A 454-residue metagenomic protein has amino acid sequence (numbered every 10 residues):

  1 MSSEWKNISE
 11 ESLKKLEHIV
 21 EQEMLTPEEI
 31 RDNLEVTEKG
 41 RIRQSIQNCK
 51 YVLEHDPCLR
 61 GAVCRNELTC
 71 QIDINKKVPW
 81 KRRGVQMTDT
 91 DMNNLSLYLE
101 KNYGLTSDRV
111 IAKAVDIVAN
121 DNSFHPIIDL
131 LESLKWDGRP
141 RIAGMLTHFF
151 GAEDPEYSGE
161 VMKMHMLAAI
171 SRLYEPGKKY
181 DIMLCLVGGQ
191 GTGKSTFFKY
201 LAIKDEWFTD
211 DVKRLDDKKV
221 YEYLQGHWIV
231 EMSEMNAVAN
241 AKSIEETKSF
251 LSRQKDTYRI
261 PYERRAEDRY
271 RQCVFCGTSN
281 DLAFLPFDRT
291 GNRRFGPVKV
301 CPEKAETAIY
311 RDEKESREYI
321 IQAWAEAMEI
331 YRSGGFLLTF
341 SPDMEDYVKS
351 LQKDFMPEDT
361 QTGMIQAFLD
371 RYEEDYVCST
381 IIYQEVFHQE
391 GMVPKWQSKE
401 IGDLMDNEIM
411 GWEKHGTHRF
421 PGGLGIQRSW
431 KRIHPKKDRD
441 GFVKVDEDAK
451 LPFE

Functional and structural regions predicted by a protein language model:
M1-R141, E156, E160, G391-W396 (+4 more regions): N-terminal nucleic-acid engagement/recognition segments and initiation subdomains in replication, restriction
V115-Q225, F387: P-loop NTPase catalytic core of nucleic-acid-dependent motor ATPases
V220-Q225, I260-T278: AAA+/SF3 P-loop NTPase mechanochemical coupling elements
G226-W228, Q254, R271-V274, T290-G296: Short glycine-/polar-rich loops that comprise or flank the Walker A/P-loop and associated switch/sensor motifs
I229-L251, F287-G291: Conserved AAA+/SF3 P-loop NTPase catalytic/coupling segment centered on the Walker-B
I244-E267: Conserved catalytic/switch belt of AAA+ P-loop NTPases
F287-E306: A short helix-turn-beta junction within AAA+ P-loop NTPase domains corresponding to the substrate/partner-engaging
L338-E454: DNA transaction DNA-binding modules
